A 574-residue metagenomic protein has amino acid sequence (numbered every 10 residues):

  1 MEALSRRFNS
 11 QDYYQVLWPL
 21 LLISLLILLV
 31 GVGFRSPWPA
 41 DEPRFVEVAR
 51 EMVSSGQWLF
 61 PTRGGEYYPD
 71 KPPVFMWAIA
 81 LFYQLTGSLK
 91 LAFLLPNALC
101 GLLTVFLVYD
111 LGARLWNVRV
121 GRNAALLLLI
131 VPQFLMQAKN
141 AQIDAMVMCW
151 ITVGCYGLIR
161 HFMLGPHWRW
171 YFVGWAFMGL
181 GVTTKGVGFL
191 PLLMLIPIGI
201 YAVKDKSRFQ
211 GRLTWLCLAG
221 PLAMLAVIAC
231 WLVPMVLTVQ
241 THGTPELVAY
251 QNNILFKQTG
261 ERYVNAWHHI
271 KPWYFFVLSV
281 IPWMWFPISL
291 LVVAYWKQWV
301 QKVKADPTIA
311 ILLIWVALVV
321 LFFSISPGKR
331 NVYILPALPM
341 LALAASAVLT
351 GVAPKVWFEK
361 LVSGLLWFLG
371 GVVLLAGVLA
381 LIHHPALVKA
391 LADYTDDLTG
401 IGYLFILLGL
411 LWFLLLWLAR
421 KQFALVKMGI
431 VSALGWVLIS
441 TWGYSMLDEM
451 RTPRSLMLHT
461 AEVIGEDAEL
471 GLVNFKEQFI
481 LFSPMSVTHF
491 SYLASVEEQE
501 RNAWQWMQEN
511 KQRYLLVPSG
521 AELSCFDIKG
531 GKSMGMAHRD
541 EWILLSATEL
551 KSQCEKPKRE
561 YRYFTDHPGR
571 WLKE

Functional and structural regions predicted by a protein language model:
E2-N9, Y14, F172, K297-E574: Membrane-embedded architecture of ER/inner-membrane glycosylation machinery
Y14-L22, V108-I130: Transmembrane-helix signature of polytopic, membrane-embedded enzymes that assemble or transfer cell-envelope glycans
L26-G31, R44-Y67, V74, L81: Extracytosolic helix-loop segments that constitute the early lumenal/periplasmic catalytic or substrate-binding loops
F45-V48, F177, F189-R330, M340-L343 (+3 more regions): Transmembrane-lumen/periplasm boundary regions of multi-pass, lipid-linked membrane glycan transferases
L94-N97, Q133-V147, V187: Short acidic/glycine- and proline-prone juxtamembrane loop motifs at membrane-interface regions of multi-pass membrane
L95-L115, V153: Transmembrane-helix motifs of polytopic, lipid-linked glycan transferases
R114-L115, G154-Y171, G181, L349-V352: Membrane-interface transmembrane helices that cradle and orient dolichyl/undecaprenyl
V147-M163, L341-A344: Specific aromatic-rich, kink-prone transmembrane helix
